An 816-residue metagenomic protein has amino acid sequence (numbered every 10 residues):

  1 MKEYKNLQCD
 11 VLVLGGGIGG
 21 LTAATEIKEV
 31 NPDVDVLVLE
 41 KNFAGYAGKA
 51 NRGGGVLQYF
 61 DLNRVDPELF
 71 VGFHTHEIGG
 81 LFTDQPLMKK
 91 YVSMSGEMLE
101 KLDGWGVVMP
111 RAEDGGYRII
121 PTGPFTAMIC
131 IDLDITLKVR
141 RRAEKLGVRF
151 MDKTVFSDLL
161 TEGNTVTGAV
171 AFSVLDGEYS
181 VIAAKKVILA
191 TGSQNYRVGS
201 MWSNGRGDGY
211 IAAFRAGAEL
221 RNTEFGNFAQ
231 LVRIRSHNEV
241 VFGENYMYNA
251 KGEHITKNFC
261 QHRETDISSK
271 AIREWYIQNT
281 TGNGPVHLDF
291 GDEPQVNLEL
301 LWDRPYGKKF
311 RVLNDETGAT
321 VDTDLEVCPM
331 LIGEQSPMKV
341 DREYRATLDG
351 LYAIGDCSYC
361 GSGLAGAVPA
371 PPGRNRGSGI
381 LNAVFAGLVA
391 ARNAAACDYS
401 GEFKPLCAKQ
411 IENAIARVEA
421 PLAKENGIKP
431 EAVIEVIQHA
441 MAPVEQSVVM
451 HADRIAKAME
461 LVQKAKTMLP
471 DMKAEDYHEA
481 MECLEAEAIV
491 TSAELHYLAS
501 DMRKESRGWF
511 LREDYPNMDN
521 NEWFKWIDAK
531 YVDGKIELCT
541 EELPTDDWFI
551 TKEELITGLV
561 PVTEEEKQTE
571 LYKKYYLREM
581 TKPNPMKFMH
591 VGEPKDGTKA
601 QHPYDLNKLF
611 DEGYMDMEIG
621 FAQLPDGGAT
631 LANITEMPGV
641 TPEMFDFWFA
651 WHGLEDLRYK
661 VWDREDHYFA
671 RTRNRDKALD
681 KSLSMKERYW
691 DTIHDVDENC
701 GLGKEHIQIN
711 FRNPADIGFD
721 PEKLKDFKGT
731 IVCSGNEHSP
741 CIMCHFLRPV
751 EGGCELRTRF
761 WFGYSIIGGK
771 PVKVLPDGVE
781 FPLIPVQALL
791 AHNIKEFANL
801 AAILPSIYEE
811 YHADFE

Functional and structural regions predicted by a protein language model:
N6-C9, D176-K186, A346-L348: Core beta-strand elements of the Rossmann-like FAD/NAD(P) dinucleotide-binding domain in flavoenzyme oxidoreductases
V11-V38: N-terminal Rossmann-like FAD-binding beta1-loop-alpha1 element of flavoenzymes
N42-E68, S200, N227-L231, N238 (+1 more regions): Conserved N-terminal glycine-rich FAD pyrophosphate-binding loop of Rossmann-like flavoproteins
G96, D103-S157, E224-R374, A442-P561: Mobile, glycine/GP-rich and aromatic-enriched active-site lid/loop segments adjacent to catalytic centers
K186-N238, S362-N393: Glycine-rich loop(s) and the adjacent beta-strand/alpha-helix scaffold that form part
C397-H478: Long, amphipathic alpha-helical stalk/connector segments used for oligomerization, subunit docking, or mechanical
V560-D626, P749-E816: Terminal "cap-and-tail" regions of soluble proteins that handle hydrophobic small molecules
M589-D680: Hydrophobic ligand-binding cavity/cleft-lining segments
